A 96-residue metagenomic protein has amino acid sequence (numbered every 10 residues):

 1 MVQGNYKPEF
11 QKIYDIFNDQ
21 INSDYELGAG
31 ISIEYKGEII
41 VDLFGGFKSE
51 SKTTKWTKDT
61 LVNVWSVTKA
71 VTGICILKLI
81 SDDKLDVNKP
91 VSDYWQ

Functional and structural regions predicted by a protein language model:
V2, T54-K58: A short, mixed-charge helix-start or loop-turn motif at secondary-structure junctions
V2, Y6-N22: Short, basic/aromatic recognition patches
N5, E9, N63-T68: Extracytoplasmic/periplasmic, Sec-exported soluble proteins
N18-K55, V87-K89: A short, well-structured edge-of-sheet supersecondary motif
K58, N63-V67, L79-Q96: Active-site helix/loop module of the DD-peptidase/beta-lactamase fold, centered on the serine-lysine SxxK catalytic
A70-C75: Short amphipathic alpha-helical face segments that pack within enzyme cores and frequently flank/anchor catalytic
